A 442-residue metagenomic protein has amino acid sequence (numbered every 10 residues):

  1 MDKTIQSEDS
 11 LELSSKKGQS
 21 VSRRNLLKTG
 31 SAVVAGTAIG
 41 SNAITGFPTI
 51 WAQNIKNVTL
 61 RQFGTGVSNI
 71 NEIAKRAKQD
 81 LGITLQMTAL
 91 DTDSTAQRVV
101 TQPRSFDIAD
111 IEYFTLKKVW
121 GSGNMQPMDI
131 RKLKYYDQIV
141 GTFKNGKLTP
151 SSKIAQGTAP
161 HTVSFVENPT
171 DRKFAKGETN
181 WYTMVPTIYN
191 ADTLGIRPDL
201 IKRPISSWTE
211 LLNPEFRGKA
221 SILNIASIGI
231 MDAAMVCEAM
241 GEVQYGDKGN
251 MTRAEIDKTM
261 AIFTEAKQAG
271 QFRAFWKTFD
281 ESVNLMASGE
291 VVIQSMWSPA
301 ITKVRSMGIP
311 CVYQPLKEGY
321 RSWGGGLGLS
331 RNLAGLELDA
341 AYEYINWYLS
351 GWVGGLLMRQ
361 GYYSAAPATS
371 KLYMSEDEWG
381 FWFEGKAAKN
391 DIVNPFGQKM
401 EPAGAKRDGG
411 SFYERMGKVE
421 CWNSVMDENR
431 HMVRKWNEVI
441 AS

Functional and structural regions predicted by a protein language model:
M1-N25, T49: N-terminal secretory signal peptides
S10-L13, Q398-S442: Conserved C-terminal helix/tail region of periplasmic/extracytoplasmic solute-binding proteins
Q19-N25, G36-I55: N-terminal twin-arginine translocation
A52, L329-D408: Mature extracytoplasmic/periplasmic domains
Q53-S122: Early extracytoplasmic/lumenal segment of secretory-pathway proteins
S68, W120-E281: Extracytoplasmic ligand-binding site segments that recognize negatively charged/polar headgroups
Q102-D110, N124-Q126, F216-G218, S288-I293: Alpha-to-beta junction loops
Q271-A334, K371-M374: Extracytoplasmic/periplasmic substrate-binding proteins
